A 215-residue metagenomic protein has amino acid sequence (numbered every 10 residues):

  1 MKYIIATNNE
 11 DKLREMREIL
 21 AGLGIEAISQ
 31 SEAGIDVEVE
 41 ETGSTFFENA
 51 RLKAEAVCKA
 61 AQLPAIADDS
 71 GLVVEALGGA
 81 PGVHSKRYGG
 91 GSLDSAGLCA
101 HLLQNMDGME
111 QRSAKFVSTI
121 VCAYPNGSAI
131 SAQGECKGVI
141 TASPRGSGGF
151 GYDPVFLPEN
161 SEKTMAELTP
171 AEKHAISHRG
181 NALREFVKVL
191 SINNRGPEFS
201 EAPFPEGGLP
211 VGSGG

Functional and structural regions predicted by a protein language model:
K2-I4, E10-N194: Anionic-ligand binding patches
S131, V211-G212: A sequence-level detector of short linear motifs
P197, P205-G208, G214: Glycine-biased, low-complexity coil/linker segments
